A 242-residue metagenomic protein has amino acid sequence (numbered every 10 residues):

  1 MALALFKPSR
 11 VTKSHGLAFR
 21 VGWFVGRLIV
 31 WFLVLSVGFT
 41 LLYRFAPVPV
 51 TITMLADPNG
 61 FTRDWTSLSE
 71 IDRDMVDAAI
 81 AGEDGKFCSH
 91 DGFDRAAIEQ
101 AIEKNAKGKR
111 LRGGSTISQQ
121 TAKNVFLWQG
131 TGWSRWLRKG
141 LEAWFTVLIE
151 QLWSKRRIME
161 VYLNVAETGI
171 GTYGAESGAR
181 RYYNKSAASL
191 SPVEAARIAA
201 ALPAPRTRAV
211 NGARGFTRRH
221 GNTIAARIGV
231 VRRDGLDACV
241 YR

Functional and structural regions predicted by a protein language model:
A2-R242: Juxtamembrane regions of bacterial inner-membrane/periplasmic proteins, predominantly the peptidoglycan biogenesis
